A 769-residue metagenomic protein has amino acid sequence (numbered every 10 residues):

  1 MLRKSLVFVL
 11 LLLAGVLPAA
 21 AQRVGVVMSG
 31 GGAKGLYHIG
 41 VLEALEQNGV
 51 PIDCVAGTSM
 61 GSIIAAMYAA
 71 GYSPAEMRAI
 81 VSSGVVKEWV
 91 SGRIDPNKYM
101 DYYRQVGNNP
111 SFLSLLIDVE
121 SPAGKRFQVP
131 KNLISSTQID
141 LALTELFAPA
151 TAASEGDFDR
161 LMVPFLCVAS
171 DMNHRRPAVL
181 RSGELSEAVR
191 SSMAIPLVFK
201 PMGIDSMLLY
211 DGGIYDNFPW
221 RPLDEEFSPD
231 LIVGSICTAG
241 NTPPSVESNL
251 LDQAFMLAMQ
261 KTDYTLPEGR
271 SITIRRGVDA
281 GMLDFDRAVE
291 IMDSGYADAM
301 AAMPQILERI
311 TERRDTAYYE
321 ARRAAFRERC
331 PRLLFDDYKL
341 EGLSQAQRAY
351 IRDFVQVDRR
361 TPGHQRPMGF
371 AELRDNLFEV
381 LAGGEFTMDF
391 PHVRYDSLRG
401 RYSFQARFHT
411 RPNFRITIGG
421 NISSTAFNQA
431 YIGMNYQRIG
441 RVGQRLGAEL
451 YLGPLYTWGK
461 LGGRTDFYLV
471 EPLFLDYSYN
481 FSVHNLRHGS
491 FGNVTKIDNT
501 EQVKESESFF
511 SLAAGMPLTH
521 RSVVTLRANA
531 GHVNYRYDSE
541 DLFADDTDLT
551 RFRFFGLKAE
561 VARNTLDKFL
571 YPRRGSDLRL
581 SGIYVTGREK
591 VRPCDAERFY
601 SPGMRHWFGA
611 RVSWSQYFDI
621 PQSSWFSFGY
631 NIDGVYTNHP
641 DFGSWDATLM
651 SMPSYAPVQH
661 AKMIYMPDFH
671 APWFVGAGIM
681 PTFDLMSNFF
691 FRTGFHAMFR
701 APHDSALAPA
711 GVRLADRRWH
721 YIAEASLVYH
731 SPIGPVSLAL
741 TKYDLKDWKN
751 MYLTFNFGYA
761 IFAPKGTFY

Functional and structural regions predicted by a protein language model:
A20-T58, A66-F378, A382-T387, P391-Y395 (+2 more regions): Patatin-like phospholipase
L334-Y477, R551-P572, D684-S687, D704 (+1 more regions): Outer-membrane beta-barrel initiation region
R415, G420, F554-M686, F691-T693 (+2 more regions): C-terminal outer-membrane beta-barrel translocator/porin domains of Gram-negative envelope proteins and their
I422-S424, Y436-R438, L450-Y456, T465-F467 (+12 more regions): Transmembrane beta-strands of outer-membrane beta-barrel pores
A426-A430, L455-G459, K504-F510, R551-L557 (+7 more regions): Residues that define the transmembrane beta-barrel architecture of outer-membrane proteins
W458-R464, D476-S478, R487-K496, R527 (+6 more regions): Outer-membrane beta-barrel translocator domains and adjoining extracellular loop/strand segments of Gram-negative
L475-P517, N534, L542, V736-F755 (+1 more regions): Outer-membrane beta-barrel translocator/channel fold
K558, L727-G734, K749-Y769: Outer-membrane beta-barrel "beta-signal"
